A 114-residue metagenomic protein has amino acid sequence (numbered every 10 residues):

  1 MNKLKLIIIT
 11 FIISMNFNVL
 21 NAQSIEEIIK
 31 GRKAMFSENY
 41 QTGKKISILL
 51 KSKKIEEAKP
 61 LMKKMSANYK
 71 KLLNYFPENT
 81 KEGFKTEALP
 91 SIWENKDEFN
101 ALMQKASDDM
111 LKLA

Functional and structural regions predicted by a protein language model:
L4-M15: Sec-dependent N-terminal signal peptides
F17-A22: Sec/Tat signal peptide C-region and signal peptidase I cleavage site
I25-A114: Extracytoplasmic c-type cytochrome modules immediately beyond a signal peptide or single-pass transmembrane anchor
